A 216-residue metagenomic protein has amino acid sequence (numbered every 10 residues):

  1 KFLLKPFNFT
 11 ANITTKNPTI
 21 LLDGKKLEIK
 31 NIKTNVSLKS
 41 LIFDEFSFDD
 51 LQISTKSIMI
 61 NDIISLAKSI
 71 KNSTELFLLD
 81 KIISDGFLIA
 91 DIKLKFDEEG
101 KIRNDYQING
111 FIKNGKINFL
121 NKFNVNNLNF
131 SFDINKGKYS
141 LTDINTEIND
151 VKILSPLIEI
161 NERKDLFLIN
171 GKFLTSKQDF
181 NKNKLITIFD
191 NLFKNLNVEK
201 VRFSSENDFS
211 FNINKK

Functional and structural regions predicted by a protein language model:
K1-S65, F77-F87, D91-K93, D97-E99 (+2 more regions): Terminal hydrophobic membrane-targeting helix
T15-N17, F111-K116, Y139-I144: Transmembrane beta-strand segments that form the barrel wall of outer-membrane beta-barrel proteins
K16-I20, S57, N145-I148, G171-K177: Secondary-structure transition/turn motif
G24-K26, F119-N124, I148-K152: Solvent-exposed loop/turn segments connecting transmembrane beta-strands in outer-membrane beta-barrel proteins
L51-N118, F132, G137, R163-K216: Extended amphipathic, helix-rich lipid-handling scaffolds
F123, I144-T146, L157-I158: Composition- and surface-driven signal marking solvent-exposed, interaction-prone regions in large proteins
V125-N129: Transmembrane beta-barrel architecture of outer membranes
D150-I158, F180-K182: A short, polar/proline- and glycine-enriched secondary-structure boundary/capping micro-motif
